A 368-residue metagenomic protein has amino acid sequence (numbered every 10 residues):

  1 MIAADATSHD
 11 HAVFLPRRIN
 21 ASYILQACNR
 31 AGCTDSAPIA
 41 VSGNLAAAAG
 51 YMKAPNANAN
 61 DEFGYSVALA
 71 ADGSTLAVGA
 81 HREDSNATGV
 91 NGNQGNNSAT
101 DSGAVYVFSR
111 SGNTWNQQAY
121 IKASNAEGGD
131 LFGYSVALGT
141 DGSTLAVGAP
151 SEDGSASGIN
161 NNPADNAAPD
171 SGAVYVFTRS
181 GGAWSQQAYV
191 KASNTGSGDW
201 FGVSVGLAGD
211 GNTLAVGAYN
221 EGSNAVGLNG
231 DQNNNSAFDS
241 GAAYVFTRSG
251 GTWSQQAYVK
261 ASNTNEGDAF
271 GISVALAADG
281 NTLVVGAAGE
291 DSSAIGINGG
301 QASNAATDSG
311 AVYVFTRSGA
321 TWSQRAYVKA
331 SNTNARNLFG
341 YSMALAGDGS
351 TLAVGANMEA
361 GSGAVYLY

Functional and structural regions predicted by a protein language model:
M1-Y368: Conserved beta-strand/short-helix segments that make up beta-rich extracellular adhesion/recognition modules
